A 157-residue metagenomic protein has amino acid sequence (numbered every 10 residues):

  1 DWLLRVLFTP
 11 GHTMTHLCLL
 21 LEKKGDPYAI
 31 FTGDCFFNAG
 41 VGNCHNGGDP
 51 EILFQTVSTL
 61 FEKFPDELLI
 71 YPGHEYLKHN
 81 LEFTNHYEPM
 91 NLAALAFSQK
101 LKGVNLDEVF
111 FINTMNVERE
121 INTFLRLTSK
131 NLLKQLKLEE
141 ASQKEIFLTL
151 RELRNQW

Functional and structural regions predicted by a protein language model:
D1-H86, E145-T149, N155: Catalytic core of the metallo-beta-lactamase
Q55-L69, L77-W157: Accessory terminal helices/loops
